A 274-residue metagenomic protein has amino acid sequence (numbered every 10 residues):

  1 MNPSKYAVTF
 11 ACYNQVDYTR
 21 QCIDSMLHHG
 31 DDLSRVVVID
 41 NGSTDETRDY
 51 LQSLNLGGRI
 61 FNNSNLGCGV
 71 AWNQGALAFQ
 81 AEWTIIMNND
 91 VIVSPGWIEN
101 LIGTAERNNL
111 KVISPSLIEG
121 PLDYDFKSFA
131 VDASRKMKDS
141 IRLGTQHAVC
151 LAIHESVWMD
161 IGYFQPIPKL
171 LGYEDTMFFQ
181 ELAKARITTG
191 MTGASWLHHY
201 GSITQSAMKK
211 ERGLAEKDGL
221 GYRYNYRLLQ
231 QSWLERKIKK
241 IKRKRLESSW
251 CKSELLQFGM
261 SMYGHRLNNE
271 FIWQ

Functional and structural regions predicted by a protein language model:
M1-S25: N-proximal low-complexity "stem/linker" segments adjacent to membrane-targeting elements
D24-L33: Short, acidic, metal-binding catalytic loop of nucleotide-sugar glycosyltransferases
D40-D49: A conserved acidic beta->alpha catalytic loop
N62-F79: Glycine-rich, basic loop-to-helix element that forms the pyrophosphate-binding segment of sugar-nucleotide handling
T84: Short aromatic/hydrophobic "clamp" motif used to bind/position activated sugar donors
P95-K127: Conserved donor NDP-sugar-binding/catalytic core segment of glycosyltransferases
S134-S156, L171: A recurrent flexible, glycine/aromatic-enriched loop bordering the glycosyltransferase active site that acts as
C150-L151, V157-G162, P168-S195, G201: A short, conserved alpha-helix in the catalytic core of glycosyltransferases
